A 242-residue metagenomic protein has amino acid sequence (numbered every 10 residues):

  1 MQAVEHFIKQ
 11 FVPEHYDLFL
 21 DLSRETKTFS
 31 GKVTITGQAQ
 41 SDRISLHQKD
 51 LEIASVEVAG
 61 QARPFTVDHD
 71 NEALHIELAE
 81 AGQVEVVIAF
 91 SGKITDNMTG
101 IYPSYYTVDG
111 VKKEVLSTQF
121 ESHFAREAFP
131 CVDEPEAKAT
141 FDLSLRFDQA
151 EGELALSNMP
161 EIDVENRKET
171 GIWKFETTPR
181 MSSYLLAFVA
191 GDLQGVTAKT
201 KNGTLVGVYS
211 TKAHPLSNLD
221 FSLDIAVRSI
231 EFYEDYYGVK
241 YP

Functional and structural regions predicted by a protein language model:
M1-P242: Acidic/His-enriched low-complexity segments
